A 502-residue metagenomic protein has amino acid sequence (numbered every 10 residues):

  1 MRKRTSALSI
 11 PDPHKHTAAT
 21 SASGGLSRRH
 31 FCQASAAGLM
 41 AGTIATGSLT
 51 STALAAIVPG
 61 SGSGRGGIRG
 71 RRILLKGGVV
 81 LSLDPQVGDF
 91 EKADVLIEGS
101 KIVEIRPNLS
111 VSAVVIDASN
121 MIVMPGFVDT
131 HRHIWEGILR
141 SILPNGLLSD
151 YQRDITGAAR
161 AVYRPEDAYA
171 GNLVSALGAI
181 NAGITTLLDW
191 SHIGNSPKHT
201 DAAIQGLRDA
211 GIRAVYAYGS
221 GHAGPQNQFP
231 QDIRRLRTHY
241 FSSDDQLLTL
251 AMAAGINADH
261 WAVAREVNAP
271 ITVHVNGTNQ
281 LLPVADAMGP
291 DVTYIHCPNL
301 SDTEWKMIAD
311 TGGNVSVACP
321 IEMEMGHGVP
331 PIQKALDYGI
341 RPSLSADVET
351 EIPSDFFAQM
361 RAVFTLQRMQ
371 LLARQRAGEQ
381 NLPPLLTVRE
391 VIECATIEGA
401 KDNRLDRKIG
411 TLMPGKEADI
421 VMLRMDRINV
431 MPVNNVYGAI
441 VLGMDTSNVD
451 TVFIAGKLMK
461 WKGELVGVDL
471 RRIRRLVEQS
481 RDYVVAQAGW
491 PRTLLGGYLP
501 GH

Functional and structural regions predicted by a protein language model:
M1-S27: N-terminal secretory signal peptides
L49, A56-G60, R65-L74, V80-P125: Histidine-rich, glycine-flanked metal-binding segment
R69-K76, N108-S149, L173, I180-N181: Replace "His-x-His-based motif
I138-A168, T278-D291, T311-N314, A362-L386: Active-site gating loops and adjacent loop-to-helix segments of metal-dependent hydrolytic enzymes
R140-I212, D232-S243, E478-Y483: Alpha-helical scaffold segments that flank or form the walls of functional sites
I193-W305: Metal-coordinating catalytic core of metallo-dependent amide/deamination hydrolases
A287, I332-R427, G443-M444: His/Asp/Glu-enriched, well-ordered alpha-helical/loop segment that forms or immediately abuts the divalent-metal
E417-R474: C-terminal cap of metal-dependent C-N hydrolases
